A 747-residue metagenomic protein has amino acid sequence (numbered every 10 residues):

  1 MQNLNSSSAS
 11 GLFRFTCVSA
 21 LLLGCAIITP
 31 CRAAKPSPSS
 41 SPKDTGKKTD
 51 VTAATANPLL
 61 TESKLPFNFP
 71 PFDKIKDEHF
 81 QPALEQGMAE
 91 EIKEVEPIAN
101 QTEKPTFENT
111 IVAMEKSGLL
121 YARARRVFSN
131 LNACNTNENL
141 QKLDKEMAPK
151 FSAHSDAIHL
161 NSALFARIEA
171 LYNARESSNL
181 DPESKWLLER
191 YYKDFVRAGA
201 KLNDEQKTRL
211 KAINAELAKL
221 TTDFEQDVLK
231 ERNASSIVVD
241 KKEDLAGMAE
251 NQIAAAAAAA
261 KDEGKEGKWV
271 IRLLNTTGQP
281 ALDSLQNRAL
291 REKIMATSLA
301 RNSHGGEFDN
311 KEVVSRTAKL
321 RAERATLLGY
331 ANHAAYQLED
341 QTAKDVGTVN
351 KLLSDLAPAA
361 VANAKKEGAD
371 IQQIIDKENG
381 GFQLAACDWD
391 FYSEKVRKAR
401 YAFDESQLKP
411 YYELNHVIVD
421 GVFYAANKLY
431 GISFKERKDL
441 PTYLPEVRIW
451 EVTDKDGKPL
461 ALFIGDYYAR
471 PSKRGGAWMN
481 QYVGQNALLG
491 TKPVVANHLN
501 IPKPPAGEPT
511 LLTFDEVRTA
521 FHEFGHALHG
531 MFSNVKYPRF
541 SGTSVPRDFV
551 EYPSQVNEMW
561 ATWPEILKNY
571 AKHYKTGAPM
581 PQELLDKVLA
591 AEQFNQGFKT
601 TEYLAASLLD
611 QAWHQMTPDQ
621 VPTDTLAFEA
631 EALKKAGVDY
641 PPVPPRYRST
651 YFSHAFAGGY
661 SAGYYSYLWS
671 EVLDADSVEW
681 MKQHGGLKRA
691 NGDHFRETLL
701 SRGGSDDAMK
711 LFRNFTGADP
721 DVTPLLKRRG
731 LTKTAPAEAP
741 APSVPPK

Functional and structural regions predicted by a protein language model:
Q2, A34-Q252, K747: N-terminal helix-rich structural modules
Q2-C17: Bacterial N-terminal signal peptides that target proteins for export
F15-A26: Bacterial N-terminal signal peptides
T49-K74, Q86, K268-V270, A399-Y401 (+8 more regions): C-terminal, non-catalytic "cap/extension" segments appended to globular domains
K64-H79, F128-M147, A170-A212, R272-E312 (+6 more regions): Short His/Asp/Glu-rich catalytic/ion-coordination signatures at enzyme active sites or charged loops
E183, L187, E216-K219, Q226 (+9 more regions): Active-site-proximal, well-structured secondary-structure segments within enzyme catalytic domains
P502-F521: Short pre-active-site segment immediately N-terminal to the catalytic Zn-binding motif
